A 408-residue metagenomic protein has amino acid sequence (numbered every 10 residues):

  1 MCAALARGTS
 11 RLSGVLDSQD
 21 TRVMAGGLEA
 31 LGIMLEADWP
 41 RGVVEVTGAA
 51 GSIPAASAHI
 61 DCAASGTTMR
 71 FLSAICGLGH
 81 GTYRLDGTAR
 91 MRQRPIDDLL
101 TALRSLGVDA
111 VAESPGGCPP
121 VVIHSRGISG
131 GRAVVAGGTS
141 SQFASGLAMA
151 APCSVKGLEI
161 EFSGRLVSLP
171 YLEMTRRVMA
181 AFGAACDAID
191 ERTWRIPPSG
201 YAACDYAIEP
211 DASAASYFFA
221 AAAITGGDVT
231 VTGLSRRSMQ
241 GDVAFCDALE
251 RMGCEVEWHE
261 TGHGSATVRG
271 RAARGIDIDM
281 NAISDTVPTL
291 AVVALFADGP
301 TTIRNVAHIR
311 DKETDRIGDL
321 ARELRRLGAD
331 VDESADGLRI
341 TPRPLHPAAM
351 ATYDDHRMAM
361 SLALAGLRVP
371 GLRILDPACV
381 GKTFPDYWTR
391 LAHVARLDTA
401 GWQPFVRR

Functional and structural regions predicted by a protein language model:
M1-R408: Structural preference for solvent-exposed beta-strand-turn elements and adjacent flexible terminal/loop segments within
